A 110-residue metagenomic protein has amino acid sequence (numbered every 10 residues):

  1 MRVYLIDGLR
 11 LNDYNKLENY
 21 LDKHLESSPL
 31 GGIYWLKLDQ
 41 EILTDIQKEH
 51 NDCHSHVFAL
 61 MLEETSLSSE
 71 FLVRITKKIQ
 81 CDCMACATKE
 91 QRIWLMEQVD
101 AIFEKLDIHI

Functional and structural regions predicted by a protein language model:
M1-L17: Terminal, regulation- and interaction-focused segments at domain boundaries
R2-L5, S28-I33, K77, Q91 (+1 more regions): Long, compositionally biased, intrinsically disordered segments
V3-L5, I33-K37, V57-A59, S66-S68: Ordered hydrophobic segments in well-structured contexts
L11-N12, Q40-L43, E64-L67: Short, charged/polar surface micro-motifs in flexible loops or helix N-caps
N12-N15, L43-D45, T76-Q80: Short, surface-exposed beta-strand/loop "edge" segments at domain boundaries and coil↔beta transitions
N19-S27, A101-I108: Short, intrinsically disordered, mixed-charge
D22-V57: Ser/Thr-rich, low-complexity intrinsically disordered terminal regions
H54-I110: C-terminal basic regulatory modules in eukaryotic proteins
